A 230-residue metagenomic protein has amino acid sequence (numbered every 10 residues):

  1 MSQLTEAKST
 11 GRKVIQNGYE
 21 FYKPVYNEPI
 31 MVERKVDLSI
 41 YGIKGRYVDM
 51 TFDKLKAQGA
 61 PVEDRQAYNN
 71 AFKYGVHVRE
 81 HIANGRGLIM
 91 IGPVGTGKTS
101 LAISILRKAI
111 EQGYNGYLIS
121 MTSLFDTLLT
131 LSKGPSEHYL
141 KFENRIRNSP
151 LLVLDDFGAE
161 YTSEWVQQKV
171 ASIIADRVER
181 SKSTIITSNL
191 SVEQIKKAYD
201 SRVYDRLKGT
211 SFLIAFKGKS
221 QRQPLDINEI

Functional and structural regions predicted by a protein language model:
M1-Q66, K73, L213-I214, G218 (+1 more regions): A short, basic N-terminal segment
D64-N69, L106, I110-N148: Short glycine-rich substrate-engagement loop in P-loop NTPases that contacts/grips substrate
G75-R79, T127-L152, Q167-D176: Conserved alpha-helical scaffold flanking the Walker A/P-loop in AAA+ ATPase domains
E80-I82, A109, N144-R147, A175-R180 (+1 more regions): Conserved catalytic network of the ASCE P-loop NTPase/AAA+ motor domain
I82-A102: Walker A/P-loop nucleotide-binding motif
R86-M90, P150-L154, T184: Generic beta-sheet signal
Y114-N115, N148-L151, R180-I186: Loop/turn-to-beta-strand initiation segments
F125-T127, L131, F157-I230: Replace "adjacent to P-loop NTPase cores in ATP/GTP-dependent enzymes" with "adjacent to NTP-binding cores
